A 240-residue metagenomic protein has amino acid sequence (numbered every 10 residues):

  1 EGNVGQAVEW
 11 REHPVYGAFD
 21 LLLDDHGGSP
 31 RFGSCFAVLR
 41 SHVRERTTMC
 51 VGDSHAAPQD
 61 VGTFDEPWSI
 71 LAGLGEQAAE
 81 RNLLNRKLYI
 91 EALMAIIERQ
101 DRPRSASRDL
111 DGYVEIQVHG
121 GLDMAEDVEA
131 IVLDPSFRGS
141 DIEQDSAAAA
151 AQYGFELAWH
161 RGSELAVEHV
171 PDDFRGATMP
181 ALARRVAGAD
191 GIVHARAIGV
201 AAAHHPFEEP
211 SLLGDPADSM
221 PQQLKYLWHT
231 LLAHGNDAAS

Functional and structural regions predicted by a protein language model:
E1, V8, D25, A37-S240: Active-site-proximal loop/hinge segments that shape catalytic or ion-binding/gating pockets
Q6-G28: Extended catalytic/binding region for NAD+/ADP-ribose chemistry, centered on the ART fold
V15-Y16, C35-A37: A broad, low-specificity signal marking well-ordered, structured residues that form hydrophobic/aromatic
R31-G33: Eukaryote-biased recognition of electropositive, low-complexity segments and basic polyanion/acidic-motif-binding
